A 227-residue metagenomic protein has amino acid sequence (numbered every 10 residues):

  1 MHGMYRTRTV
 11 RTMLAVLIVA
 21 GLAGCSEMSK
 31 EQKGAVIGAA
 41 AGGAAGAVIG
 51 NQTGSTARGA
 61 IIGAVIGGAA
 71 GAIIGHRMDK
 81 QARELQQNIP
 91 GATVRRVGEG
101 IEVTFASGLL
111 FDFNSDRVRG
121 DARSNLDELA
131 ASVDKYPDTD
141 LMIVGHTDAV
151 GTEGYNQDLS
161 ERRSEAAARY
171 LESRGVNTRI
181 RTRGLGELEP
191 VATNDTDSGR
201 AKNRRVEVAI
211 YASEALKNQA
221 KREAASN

Functional and structural regions predicted by a protein language model:
H2-L14: Bacterial N-terminal signal peptides that target proteins for export
A20-G24: C-terminal motif of bacterial Sec signal peptides marking the signal peptidase cleavage site
S26-E84: Short, low-complexity, glycine-enriched hydrophobic/amphipathic alpha-helices that associate with lipid bilayers
A35-V36, A40-A44, A60, K80 (+5 more regions): Extracytoplasmic/secreted proteins, especially bacterial periplasmic and envelope-associated proteins
D79-L109: Amphipathic, membrane-active segments
Q87-N88, F111-V144, A168, E172 (+2 more regions): Periplasmic peptidoglycan-binding/anchoring modules of Gram-negative envelope and division proteins
I101, T139-L141, I180, V206: Conserved beta-strand core positions
H146-Q219: Periplasmic OmpA-like peptidoglycan-binding domain that tethers envelope proteins to the cell wall
